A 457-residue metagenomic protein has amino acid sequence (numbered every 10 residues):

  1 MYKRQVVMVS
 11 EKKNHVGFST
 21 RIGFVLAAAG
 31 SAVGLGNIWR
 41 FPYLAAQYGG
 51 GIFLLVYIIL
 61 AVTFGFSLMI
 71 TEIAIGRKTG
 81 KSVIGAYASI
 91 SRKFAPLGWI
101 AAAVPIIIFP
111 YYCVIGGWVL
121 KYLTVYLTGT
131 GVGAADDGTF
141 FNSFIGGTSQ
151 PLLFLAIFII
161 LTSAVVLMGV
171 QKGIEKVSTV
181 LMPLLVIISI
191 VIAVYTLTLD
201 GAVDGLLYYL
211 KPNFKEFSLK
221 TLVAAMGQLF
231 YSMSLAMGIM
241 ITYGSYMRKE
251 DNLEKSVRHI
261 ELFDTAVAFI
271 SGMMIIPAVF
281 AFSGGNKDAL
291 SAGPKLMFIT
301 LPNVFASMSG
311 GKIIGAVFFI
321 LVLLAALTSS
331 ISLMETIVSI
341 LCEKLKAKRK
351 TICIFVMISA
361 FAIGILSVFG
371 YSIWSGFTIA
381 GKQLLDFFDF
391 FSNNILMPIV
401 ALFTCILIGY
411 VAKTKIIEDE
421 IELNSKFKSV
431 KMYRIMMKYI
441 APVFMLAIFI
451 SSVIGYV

Functional and structural regions predicted by a protein language model:
R4-W39, L68-I73, R77-S89, P96 (+2 more regions): Membrane-interface "cap" regions at the ends of multi-pass membrane proteins
V9-E11, G116-G146, Y246-E250, K255 (+6 more regions): Helix-loop-helix connectors at the membrane interface of multi-pass transporters/channels
V9-N14, F18, I22, E175 (+2 more regions): Membrane-embedded translocation segments of transport machinery
K12-H15, Y43-Y48, K78-I100, C113-Q171 (+5 more regions): Inter-helical loop and helix-membrane interface segments of multi-pass membrane transporters/permeases
T20-L60, G244, K255-R258, L262-T265 (+1 more regions): Transmembrane helix-boundary motif of multi-pass solute transporters/channels
A45-T71, L97, L396-P398: Extracellular loop-to-transmembrane helix junctions
A326-S332, C353-V356, A360-Y371, D386-D419: Hydrophobic alpha-helical segments of multi-pass membrane transport proteins
Q383-L407, S429-V457: A generic transmembrane alpha-helix motif of multi-pass inner-membrane proteins
